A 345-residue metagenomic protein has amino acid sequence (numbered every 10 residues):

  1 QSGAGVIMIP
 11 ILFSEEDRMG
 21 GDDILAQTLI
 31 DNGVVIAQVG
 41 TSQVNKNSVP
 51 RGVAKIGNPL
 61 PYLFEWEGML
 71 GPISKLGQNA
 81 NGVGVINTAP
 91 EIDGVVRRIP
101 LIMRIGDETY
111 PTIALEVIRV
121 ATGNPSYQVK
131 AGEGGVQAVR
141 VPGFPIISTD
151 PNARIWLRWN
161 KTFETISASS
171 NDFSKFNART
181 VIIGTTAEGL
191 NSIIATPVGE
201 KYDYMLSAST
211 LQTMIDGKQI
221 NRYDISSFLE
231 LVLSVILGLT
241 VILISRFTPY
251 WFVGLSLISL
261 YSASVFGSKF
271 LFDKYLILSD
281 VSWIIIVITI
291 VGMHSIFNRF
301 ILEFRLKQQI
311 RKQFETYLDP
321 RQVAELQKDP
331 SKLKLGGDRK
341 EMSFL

Functional and structural regions predicted by a protein language model:
Q1-P145, K175-F252: Non-transmembrane functional regions of envelope-associated proteins
D22-D23, A168-N171, K328-K332: A generic local structural motif
K130-D172: Substrate-access "cap/lid" subdomains that shape and gate the entrance to catalytic or ligand-binding pockets
N152-R154, N177-T180, R339-M342: Active-site lining segments that contact anionic ligands and/or coordinate catalytic metals
W159-K161, G184-T185, L326: Active-site proximal loops enriched in glycine and acidic residues that flank catalytic Cys/His/Asp and coordinate
D172-K175, K334-G336: A short acidic-Thr-Gly-centered motif at the start of a beta-strand
T213-R321: Transmembrane alpha-helices and their extracellular/periplasmic helix-loop junctions in integral membrane proteins
E303-L345: Juxtacatalytic helix/coil linker segments that couple regulatory or sensory modules to the catalytic cores
